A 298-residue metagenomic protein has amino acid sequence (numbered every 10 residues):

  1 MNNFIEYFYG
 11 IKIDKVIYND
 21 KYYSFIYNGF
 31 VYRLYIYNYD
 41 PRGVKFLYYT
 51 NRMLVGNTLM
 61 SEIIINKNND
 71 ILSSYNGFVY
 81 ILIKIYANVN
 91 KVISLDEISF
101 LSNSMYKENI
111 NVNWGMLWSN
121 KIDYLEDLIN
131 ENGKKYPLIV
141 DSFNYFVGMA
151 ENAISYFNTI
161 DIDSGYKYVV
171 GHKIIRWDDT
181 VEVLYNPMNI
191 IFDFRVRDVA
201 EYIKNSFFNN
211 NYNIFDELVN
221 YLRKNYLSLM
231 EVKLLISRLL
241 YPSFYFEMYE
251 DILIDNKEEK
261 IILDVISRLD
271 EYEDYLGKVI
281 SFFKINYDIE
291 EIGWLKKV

Functional and structural regions predicted by a protein language model:
N2-G29: ATP-binding glycine-rich phosphate-binding loop
K15, V112-G171, F283-K297: ATP-dependent phospho-/nucleotidyl transfer catalytic cores
K21-K45, I81: ATP-binding glycine-rich loop module of kinase domains
S24, I63, S155-V199: Active-site acidic catalytic loop and adjacent metal/ATP-binding pocket of ATP-dependent phosphoryl transfer enzymes
Y37-N76, N90-L101: A conserved alpha-helical element in kinase catalytic cores
Y86-S119: Conserved kinase catalytic-core helix
R195-S228, L239-R268: Active-site activation/catalytic loop segments of kinase-like enzymes and analogous catalytic loops in related
F246-V298: ATP/Mg2+ or Mg2+-diphosphate-binding catalytic cores that bind nucleotide phosphates or diphosphates via glycine-rich
